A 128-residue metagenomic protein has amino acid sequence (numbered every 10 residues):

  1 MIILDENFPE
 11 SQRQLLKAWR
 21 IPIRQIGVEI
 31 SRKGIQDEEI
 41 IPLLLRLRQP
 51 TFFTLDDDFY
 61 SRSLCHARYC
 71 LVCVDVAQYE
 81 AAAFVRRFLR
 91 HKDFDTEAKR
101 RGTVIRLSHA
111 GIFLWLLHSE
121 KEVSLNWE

Functional and structural regions predicted by a protein language model:
M1-E6, E10-R20, E38, Y60-E128: Acidic, PIN/NYN-like endoribonuclease modules and their adjacent C-terminal/linker elements
N7, V28, D56-D58: Histidine- and/or cysteine-centered catalytic micro-motif in compact active-site loops
P22-S31: A short beta-strand-loop structural module common to alpha/beta enzyme folds
I23, T51-F52, L71: Hydrophobic beta-strand scaffold residues
G27, L55, V74-V76: Short beta->alpha connector loops at strand-helix junctions that form conserved, small/polar/Pro-enriched
I35: Residues lining hydrophobic/aromatic ligand-binding pockets adjacent to catalytic sites
L44-C65: Acidic, metal-binding active-site segment of PIN/NYN-like and related structure-specific nucleases
